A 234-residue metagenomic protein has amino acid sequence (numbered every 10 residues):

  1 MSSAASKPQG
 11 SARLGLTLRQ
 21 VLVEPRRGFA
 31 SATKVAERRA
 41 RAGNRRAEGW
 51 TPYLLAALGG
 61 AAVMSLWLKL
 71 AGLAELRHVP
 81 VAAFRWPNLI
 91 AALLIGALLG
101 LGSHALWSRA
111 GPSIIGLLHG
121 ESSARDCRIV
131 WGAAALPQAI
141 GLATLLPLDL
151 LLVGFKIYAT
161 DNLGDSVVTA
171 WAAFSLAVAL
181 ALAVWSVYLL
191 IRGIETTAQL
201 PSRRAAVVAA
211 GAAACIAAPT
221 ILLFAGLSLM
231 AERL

Functional and structural regions predicted by a protein language model:
M1-G72, L76: N-terminal juxtamembrane cytosolic/stromal segments of multi-pass membrane proteins
G10-A36, L93, A97, A110 (+3 more regions): Hydrophobic alpha-helical segments of integral membrane proteins, encompassing both true transmembrane helices
G15, L94-G102, F174-V184: Hydrophobic alpha-helical transmembrane segments of multi-pass membrane proteins
G15-L16, R41-G60, P87, C127-P137 (+1 more regions): Alpha-helical membrane-anchoring segments
A61, S65, H104, S108 (+1 more regions): Transmembrane alpha-helical segments of multi-pass membrane transport proteins and ion-pumping complexes
G72-H78, A105-E121: Membrane-helix interface/capping segments
E75-N88: Perimembrane loop-to-helix junctions flanking transmembrane segments
G111-P112, G120-L227, A231: Hydrophobic alpha-helical transmembrane segments and adjacent short intramembrane/lumenal linkers of inner/organellar
